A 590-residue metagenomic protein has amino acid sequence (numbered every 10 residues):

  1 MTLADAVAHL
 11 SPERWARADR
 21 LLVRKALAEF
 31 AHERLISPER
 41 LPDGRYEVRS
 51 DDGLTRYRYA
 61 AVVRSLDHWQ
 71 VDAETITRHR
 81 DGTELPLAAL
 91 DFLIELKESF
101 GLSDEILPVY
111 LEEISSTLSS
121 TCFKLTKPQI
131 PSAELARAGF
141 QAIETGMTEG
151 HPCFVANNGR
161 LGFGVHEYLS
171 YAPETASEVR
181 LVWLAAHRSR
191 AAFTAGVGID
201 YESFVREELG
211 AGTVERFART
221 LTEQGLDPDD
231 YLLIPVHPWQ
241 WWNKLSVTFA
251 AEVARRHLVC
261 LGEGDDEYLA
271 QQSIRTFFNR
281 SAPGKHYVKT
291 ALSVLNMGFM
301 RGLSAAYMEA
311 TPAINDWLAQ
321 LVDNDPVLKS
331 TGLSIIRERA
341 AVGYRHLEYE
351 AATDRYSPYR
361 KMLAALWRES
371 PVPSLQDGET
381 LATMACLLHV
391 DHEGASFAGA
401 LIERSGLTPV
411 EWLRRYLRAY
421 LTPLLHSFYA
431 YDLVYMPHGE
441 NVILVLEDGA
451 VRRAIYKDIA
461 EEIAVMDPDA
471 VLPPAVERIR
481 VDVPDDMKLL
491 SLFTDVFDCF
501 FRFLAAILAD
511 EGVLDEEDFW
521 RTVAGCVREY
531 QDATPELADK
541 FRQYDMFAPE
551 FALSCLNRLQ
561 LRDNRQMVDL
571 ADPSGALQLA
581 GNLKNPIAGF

Functional and structural regions predicted by a protein language model:
M1-A419, L446-F590: Nucleotide/phosphate-binding site architecture used for ATP/NTP-dependent chemistry
L421-L425: Short C-lobe core helix of eukaryotic-like protein kinase catalytic domains
H426-Y431: Protein kinase catalytic-loop region centered on the HRD/HxD motif
D432-V445: A short glycine-rich, hydrophobically flanked beta-strand micro-motif that places a catalytic Asp/Glu for divalent metal
